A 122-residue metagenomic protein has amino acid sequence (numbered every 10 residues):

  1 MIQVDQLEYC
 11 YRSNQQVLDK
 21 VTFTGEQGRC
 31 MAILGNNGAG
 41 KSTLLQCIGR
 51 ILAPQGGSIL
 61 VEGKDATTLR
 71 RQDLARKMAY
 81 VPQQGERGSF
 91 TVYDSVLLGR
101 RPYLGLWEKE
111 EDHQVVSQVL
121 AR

Functional and structural regions predicted by a protein language model:
V4-L7, Q15-R29, G57: Conserved beta-strand
Y11-S13, G25, V61, T68 (+1 more regions): Conserved A-loop
L34-N36: The feature captures the beta-strand-to-loop junction immediately N-terminal to the Walker
G49: Helix-to-loop junction immediately C-terminal to a conserved catalytic motif
G57-D65, L74: Conserved ABC transporter NBD signature motif
T68, Q84-L97, P102-W107: Conserved catalytic motifs of ABC-family nucleotide-binding domains
E111-R122: Conserved ABC ATPase "signature" region
